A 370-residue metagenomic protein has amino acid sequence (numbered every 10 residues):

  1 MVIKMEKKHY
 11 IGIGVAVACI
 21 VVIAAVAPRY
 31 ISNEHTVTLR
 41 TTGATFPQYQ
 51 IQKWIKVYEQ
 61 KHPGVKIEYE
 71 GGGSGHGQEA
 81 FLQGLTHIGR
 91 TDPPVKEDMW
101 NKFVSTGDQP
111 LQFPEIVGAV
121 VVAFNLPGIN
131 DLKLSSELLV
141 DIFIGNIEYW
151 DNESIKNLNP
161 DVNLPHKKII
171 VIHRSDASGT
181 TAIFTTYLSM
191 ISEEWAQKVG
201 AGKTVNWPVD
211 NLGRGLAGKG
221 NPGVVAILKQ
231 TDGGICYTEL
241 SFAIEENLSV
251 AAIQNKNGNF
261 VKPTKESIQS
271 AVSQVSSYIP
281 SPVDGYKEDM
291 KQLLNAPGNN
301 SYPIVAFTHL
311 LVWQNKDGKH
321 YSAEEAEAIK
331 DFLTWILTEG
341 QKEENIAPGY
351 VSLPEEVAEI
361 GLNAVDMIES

Functional and structural regions predicted by a protein language model:
M1-H35: Secretory targeting signatures
G12-I13, A27-S370: Flexible loop/hinge segments at secondary-structure junctions
